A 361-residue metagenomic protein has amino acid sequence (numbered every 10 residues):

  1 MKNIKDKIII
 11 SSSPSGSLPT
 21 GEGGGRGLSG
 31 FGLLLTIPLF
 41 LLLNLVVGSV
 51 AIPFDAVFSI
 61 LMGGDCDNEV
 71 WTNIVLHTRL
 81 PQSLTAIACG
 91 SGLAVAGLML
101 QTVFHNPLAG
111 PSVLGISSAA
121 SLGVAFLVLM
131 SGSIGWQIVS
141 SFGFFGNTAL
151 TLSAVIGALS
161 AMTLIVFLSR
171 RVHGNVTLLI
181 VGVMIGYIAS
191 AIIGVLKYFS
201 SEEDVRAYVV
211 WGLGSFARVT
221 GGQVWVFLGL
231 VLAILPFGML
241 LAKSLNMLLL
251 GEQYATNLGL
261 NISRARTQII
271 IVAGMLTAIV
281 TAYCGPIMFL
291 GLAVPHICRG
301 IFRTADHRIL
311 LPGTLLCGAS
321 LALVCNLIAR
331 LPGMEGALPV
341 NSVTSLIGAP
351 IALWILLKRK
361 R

Functional and structural regions predicted by a protein language model:
K2-R361: Alpha-helical transmembrane segments in inner-membrane proteins
